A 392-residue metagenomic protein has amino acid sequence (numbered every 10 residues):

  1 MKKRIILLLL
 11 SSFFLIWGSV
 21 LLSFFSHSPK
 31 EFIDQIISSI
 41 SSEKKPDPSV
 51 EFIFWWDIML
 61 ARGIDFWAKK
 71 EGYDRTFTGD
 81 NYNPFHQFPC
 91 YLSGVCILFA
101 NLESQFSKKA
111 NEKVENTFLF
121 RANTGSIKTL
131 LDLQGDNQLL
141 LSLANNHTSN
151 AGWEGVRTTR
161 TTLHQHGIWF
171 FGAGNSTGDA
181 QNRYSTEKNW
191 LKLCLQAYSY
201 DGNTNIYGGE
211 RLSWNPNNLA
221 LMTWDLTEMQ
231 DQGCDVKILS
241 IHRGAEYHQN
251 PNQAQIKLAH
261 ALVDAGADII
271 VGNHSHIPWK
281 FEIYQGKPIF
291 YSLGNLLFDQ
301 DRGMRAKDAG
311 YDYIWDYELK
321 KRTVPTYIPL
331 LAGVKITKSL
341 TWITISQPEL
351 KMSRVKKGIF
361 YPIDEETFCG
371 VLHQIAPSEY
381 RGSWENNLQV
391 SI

Functional and structural regions predicted by a protein language model:
M1-F14: N-terminal Sec-pathway targeting helices
P29-N146, N150, T159: N-terminal catalytic scaffold of extracellular/periplasmic and nuclease hydrolases that process anionic headgroups
E31-S39, E43-E51, D74-T78, R302-I392: A short C-terminal boundary segment appended to hydrolase-like catalytic domains
F54-W56, L98-E103, N137-N146, F171-G174 (+3 more regions): Active-site neighborhood of phospho(di)ester-bond hydrolases with catalytic His/Asp-centered motifs
L60-G63, F106-K108, N146-R160, G172 (+5 more regions): Active-site environment of divalent metal-dependent phosphoester hydrolases
F66-Y82, H86, F120-R121, S185-K237 (+1 more regions): Binuclear metal-dependent hydrolase catalytic cores centered on His/Asp/Glu-rich metal-binding motifs
K109-L131, D235-G266: Active-site-proximal segments of metal-dependent phosphoesterases and phosphodiesterases across multiple
D136-L140, Q253-L330: Conserved beta-sheet core of the metallophosphoesterase superfamily
